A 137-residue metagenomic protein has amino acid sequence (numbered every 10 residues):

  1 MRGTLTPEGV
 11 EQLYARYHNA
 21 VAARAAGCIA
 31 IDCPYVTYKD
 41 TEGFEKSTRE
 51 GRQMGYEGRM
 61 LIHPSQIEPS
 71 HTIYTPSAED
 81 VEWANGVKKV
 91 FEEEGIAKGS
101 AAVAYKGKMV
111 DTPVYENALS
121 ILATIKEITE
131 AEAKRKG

Functional and structural regions predicted by a protein language model:
M1-G137: Expand to "…catalyze enediolate/carbanion chemistry for C-C bond making/breaking, isomerization, decarboxylation
